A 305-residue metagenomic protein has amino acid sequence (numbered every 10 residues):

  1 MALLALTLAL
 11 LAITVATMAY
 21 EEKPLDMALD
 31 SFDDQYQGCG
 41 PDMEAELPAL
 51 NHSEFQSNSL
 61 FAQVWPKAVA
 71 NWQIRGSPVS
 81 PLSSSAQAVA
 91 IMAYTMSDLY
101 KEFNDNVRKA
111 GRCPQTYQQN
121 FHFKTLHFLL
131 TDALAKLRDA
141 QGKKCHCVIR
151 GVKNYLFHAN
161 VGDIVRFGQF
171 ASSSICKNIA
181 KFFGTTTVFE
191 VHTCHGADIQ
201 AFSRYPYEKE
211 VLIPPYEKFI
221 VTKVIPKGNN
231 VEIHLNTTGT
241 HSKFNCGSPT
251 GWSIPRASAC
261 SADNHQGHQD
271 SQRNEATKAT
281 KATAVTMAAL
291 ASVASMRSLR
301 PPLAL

Functional and structural regions predicted by a protein language model:
M1-A19, T283-A304: Cleavable N-terminal signal peptides of Sec/SRP-targeted secreted and luminal proteins
M1-P48: N-terminal low-complexity, intrinsically disordered tails enriched in Ser/Pro/Gly and acidic/polar residues
A2, A9, S203-Y205, K209: Terminal export signals
F32, E46-N51, F121-H122, I254-P255 (+1 more regions): Extracellular/mature segments of secreted proteins
Q37, P41, L47-T193, A197: Internal glycine-rich, Lys/Arg-flanked active-site/core loops of soluble domains
G162, T185-T186, F202-R204, C246-S248: Short coil/turn segments at secondary-structure boundaries
R204-Q269: Compact beta-sheet-dominated globular domain cores
A257-A288, A294-R300: C-terminal GPI-anchoring signal of eukaryotic secretory precursors
